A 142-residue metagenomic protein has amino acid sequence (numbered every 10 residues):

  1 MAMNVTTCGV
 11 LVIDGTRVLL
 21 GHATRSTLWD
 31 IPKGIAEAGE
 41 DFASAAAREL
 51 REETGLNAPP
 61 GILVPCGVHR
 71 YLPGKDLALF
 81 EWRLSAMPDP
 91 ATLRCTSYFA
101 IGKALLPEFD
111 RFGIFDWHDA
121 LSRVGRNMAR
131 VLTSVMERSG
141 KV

Functional and structural regions predicted by a protein language model:
M1-L19: Conserved N-terminal beta-strand and adjoining loop/helix that marks the start of the Nudix/MutT-like hydrolase domain
V5, H69-G102, G113-F115, T133-G140: Active-site-adjacent beta-strand/loop module that shapes the phosphate/pyrophosphate-binding cleft
I13-L56: Conserved Nudix-box catalytic region and its N-terminal flanking loop in Nudix hydrolases and closely related
A36, A120-L121: A generic structural signal for short hydrophobic patches within well-formed alpha-helices
N57-G67, D89: A short coil-to-beta-strand element that immediately follows conserved catalytic motifs
L105: Short basic alpha-helical hairpin corresponding to helix-turn-helix/winged-helix-like nucleic-acid-binding
D110-A120: Short helix/strand-capping connector loops at secondary-structure junctions
G125-V131: Short, compact, well-ordered microdomains
